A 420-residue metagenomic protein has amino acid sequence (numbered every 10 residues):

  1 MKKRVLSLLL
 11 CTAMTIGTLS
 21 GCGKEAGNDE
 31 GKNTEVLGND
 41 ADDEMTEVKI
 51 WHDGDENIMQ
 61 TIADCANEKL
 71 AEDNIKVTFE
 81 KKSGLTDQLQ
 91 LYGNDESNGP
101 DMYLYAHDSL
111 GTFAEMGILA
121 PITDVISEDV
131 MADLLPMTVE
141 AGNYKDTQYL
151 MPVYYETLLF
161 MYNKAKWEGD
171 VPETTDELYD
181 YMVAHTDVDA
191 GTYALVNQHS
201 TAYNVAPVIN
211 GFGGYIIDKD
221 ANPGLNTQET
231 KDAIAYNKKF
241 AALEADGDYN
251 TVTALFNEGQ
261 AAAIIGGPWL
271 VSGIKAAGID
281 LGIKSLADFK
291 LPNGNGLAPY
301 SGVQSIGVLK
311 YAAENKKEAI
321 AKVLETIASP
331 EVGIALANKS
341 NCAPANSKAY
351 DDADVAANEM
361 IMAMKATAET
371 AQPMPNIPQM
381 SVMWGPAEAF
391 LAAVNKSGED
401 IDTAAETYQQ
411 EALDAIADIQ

Functional and structural regions predicted by a protein language model:
R4-L8, C22-L110, N293, N315-E318 (+2 more regions): Conserved N-terminal structural module of periplasmic/extracytoplasmic solute-binding proteins
E68, K76, A242, A276-K339: Extracytoplasmic/periplasmic substrate-recognition and gating elements
K69-L134, D170-E173, A262-A263, G273 (+2 more regions): Extracytoplasmic "Venus flytrap"/periplasmic binding protein-like
L91, P100-D101, E128-A165, Y193-A194 (+2 more regions): A structural signal for short loop-to-beta-strand junctions that line the ligand-binding cleft of periplasmic/secreted
H107-L159, D170, E177-Y179, D187 (+3 more regions): Hinge/lid segment of periplasmic solute-binding proteins
T147-V153, L158, E177-P223, A261-A263: Extracytoplasmic/periplasmic solute-binding protein
Y181-M182, D220-Y249: Glycine-centered hinge/linker elements that transmit conformational signals in sensory and ligand-binding systems
A337-A393, A417-D418: Long, aromatic- and glycine/proline-rich binding clefts that accommodate carbohydrate-like moieties
